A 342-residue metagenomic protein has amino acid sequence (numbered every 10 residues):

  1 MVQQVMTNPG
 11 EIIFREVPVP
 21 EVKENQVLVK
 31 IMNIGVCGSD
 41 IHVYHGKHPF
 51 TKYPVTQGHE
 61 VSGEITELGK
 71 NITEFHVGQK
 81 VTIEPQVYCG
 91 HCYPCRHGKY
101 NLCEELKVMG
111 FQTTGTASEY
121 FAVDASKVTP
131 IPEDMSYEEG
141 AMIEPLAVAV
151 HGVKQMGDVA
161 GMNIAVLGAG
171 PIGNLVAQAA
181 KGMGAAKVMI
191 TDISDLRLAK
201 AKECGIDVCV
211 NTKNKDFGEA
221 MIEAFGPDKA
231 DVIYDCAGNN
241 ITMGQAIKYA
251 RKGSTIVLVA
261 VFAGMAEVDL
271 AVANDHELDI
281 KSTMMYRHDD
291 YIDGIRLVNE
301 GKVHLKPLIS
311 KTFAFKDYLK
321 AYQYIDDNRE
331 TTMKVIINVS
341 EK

Functional and structural regions predicted by a protein language model:
Q3, G244-K248, H288-K342: C-terminal hydrophobic helical "lid"/dimerization subdomain of Rossmann-like NAD(P)H-dependent oxidoreductases
Q3-E21, G38-E67, T82-I83, Y100-T114: N-terminal glycine-rich cofactor-binding segment
P20-I34, K47-Y93, K127, P132-D134: Glycine-rich beta-strand-centered segment in the early N-terminal region that forms part of a ligand/cofactor-binding
K47, I193-S194, F262, Y286: Residues in the short beta-alpha loop(s) of Rossmann-like NAD(P)-binding domains
C89-L167: NAD(P)H dinucleotide-binding glycine-rich loop of Rossmann-like/cofactor-binding domains, especially the beta1-alpha1
M135-N214: Mid-domain Rossmann-like dinucleotide-binding core that forms the NAD(H)/NADP(H) cofactor-binding site
M156-A160, A199, C204-D279, L319: Glycine-rich cofactor phosphate-binding loops and adjacent beta1-alpha1 units of small-molecule cofactor enzyme domains
